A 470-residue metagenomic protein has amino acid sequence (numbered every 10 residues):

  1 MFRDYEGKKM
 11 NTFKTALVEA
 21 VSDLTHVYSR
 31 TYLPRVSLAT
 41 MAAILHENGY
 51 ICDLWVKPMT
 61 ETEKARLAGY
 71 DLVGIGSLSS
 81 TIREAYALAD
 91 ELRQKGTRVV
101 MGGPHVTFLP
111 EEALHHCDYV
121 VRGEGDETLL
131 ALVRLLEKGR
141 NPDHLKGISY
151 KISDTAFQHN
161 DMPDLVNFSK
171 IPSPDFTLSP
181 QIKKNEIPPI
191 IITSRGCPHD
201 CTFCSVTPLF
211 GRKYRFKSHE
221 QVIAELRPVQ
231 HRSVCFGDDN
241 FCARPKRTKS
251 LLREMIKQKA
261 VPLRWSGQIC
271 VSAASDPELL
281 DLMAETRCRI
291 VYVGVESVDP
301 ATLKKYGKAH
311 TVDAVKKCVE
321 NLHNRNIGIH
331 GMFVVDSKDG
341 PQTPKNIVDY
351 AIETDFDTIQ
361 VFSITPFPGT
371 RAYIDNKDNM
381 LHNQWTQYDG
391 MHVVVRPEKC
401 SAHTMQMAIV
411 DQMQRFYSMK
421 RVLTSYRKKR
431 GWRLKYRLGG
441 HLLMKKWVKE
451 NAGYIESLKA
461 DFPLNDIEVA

Functional and structural regions predicted by a protein language model:
M1-L17, H46-I51, T62, R66 (+4 more regions): Radical SAM enzyme core and accessory elements
F2, F13-K14, M41-M162, S363 (+1 more regions): Glycine-rich beta-alpha loop elements in corrinoid/cobalamin-binding modules across cobalamin-dependent enzymes
F2, G7, V21-S22, P142-L145 (+1 more regions): N-terminal [4Fe-4S]-dependent radical SAM core
L24-L38: Glycine- and acidic-residue-enriched helix-capping/strand-helix junction motifs
L24-T25, H199, K246, A301 (+4 more regions): Flexible glycine/acidic-rich beta-alpha junction loops that bind and position SAM and/or redox cofactors in anaerobic
Y70-S79, L252-M255, P341-D357: Short, electropositive alpha-helical surface patch
P110-H115, L279, K338-E353: Catalytic cores of alpha/beta
S169-F333, S337, N346-D349: Radical SAM [4Fe-4S] cluster-binding motif and immediate context
